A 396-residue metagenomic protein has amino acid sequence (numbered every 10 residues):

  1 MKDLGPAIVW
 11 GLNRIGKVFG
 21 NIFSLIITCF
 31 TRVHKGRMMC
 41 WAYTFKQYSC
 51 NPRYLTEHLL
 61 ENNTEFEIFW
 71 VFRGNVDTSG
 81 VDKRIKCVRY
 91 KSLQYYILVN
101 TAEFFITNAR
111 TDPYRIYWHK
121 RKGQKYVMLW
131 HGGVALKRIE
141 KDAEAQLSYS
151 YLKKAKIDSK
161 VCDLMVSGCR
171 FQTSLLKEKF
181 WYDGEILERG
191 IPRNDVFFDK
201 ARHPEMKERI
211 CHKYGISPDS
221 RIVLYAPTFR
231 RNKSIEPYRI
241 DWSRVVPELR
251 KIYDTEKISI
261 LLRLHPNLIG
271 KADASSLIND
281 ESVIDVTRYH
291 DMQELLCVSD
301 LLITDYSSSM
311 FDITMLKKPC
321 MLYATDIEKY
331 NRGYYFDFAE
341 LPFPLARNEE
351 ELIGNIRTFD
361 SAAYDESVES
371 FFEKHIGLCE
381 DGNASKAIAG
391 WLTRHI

Functional and structural regions predicted by a protein language model:
K2-Y96: N-terminal pre-catalytic "stem/leader" segment of glycosyltransferase-like enzymes
P6-S24, V134-A145, Y149-I235, P266 (+1 more regions): A nucleotide-sugar donor-handling region in carbohydrate enzymes
S49-E61, P192-S276, E380, A384-K386: Conserved catalytic-core segment of nucleotide-activated headgroup transferases in glycan assembly
R53, R84-Y149: Extended catalytic core of nucleotide-activated donor transferases of GT-like folds
V88-A102, P266-F311: Donor nucleotide-activated moiety binding/catalytic core segment of transferases that use nucleotide-activated donors
F104-I106, C162-C169, S259-L261, L302-I303: A short beta-strand/loop micro-motif in the catalytic core of glycosyltransferases that engages the nucleotide-sugar
F105-D112, I116-H119, Q124-W130, H290-R332: A donor-sugar binding/catalytic signature common to diverse glycosyltransferases and related nucleotide-sugar
N279, S308-C379: Catalytic binding pocket for nucleotide-activated donors in carbohydrate/polymer assembly enzymes
